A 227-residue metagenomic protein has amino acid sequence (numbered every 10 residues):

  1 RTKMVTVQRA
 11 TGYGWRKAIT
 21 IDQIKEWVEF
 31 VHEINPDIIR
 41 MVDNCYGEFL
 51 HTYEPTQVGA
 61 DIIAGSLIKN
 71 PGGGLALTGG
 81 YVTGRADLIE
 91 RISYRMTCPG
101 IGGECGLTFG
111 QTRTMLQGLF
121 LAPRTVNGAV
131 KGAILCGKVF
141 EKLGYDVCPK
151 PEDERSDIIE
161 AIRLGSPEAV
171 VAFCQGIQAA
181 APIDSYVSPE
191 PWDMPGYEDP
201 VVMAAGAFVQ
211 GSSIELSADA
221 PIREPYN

Functional and structural regions predicted by a protein language model:
R1-N127, K131, G137-F140, G144-C148: Conserved PLP-enzyme active-site core in the AAT-like
E141-N227: Conserved C-terminal alpha-helix-loop-beta "cap" of PLP-dependent enzymes that closes/shapes the active-site mouth
